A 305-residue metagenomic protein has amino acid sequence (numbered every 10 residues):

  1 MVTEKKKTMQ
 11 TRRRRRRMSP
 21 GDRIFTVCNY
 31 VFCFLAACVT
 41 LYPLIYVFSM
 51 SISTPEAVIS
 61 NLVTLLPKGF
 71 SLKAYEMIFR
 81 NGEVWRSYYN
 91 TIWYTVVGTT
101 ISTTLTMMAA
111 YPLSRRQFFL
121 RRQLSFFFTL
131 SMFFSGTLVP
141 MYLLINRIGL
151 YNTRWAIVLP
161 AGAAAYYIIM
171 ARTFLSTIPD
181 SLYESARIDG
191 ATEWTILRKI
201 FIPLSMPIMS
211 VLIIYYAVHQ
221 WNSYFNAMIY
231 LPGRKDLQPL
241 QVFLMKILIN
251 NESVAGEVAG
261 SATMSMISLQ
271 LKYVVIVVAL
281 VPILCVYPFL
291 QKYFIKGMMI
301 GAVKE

Functional and structural regions predicted by a protein language model:
V2-E305: A hydrophobic, multi-pass inner-membrane permease signature
